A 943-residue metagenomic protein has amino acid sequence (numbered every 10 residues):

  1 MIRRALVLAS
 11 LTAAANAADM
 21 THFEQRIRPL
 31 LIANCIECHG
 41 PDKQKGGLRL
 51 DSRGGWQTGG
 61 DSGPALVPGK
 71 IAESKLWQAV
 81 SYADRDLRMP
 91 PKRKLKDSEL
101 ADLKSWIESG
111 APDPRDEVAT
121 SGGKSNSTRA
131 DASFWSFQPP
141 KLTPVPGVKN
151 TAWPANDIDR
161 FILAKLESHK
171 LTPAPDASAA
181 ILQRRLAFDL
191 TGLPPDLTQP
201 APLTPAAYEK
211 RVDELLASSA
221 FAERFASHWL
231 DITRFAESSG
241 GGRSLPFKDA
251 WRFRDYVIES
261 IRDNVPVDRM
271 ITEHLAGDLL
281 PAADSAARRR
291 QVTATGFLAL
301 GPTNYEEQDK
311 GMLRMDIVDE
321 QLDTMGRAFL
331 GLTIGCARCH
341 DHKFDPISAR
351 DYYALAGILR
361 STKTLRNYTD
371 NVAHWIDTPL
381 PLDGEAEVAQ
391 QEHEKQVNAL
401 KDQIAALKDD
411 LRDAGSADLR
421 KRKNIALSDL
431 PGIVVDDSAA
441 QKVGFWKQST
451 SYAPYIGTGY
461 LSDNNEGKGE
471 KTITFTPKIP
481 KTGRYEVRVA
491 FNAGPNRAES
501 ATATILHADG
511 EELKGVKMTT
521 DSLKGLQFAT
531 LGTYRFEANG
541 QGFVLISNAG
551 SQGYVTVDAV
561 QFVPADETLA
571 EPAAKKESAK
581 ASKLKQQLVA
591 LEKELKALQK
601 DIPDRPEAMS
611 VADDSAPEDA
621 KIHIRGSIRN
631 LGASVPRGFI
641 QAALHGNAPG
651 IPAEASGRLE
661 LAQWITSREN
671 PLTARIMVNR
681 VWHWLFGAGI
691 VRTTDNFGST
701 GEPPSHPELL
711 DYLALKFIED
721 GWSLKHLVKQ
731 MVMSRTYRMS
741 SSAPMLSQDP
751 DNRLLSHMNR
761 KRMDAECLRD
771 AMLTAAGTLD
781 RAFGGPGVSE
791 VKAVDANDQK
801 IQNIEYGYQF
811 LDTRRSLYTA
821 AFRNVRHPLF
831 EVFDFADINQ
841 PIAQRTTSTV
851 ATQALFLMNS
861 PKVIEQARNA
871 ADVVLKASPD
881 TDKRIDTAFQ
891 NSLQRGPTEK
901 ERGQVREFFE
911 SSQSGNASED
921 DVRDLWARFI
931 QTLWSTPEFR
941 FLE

Functional and structural regions predicted by a protein language model:
A13-P29, L313-M325, K575, A579-K583: Electrostatic cytochrome c docking/interface patches
A17-I107, P112-A164, A180-R185, T191 (+9 more regions): Solvent-exposed helix-loop boundary motif
K149-R185, D189-F221, R234-A283, P346 (+6 more regions): Primarily short, surface-exposed interaction patches in extracytoplasmic proteins
T458-I479, L661-W664: Short beta-strands within extracellular/lumenal beta-sheet-rich domains
I473, P477-P495: A short beta-strand element within beta-rich, extracytoplasmic domains of secreted/secretory-pathway proteins
G494-K514: Short, surface-exposed beta-strand/strand-loop-strand elements in extracellular ectodomains
A508-N539: Extracellular carbohydrate recognition and processing domains and analogous Trp-centered ligand-binding platforms
V544-Y554: Short beta-strand-plus-loop segments that form exposed binding edges in beta-rich domains
